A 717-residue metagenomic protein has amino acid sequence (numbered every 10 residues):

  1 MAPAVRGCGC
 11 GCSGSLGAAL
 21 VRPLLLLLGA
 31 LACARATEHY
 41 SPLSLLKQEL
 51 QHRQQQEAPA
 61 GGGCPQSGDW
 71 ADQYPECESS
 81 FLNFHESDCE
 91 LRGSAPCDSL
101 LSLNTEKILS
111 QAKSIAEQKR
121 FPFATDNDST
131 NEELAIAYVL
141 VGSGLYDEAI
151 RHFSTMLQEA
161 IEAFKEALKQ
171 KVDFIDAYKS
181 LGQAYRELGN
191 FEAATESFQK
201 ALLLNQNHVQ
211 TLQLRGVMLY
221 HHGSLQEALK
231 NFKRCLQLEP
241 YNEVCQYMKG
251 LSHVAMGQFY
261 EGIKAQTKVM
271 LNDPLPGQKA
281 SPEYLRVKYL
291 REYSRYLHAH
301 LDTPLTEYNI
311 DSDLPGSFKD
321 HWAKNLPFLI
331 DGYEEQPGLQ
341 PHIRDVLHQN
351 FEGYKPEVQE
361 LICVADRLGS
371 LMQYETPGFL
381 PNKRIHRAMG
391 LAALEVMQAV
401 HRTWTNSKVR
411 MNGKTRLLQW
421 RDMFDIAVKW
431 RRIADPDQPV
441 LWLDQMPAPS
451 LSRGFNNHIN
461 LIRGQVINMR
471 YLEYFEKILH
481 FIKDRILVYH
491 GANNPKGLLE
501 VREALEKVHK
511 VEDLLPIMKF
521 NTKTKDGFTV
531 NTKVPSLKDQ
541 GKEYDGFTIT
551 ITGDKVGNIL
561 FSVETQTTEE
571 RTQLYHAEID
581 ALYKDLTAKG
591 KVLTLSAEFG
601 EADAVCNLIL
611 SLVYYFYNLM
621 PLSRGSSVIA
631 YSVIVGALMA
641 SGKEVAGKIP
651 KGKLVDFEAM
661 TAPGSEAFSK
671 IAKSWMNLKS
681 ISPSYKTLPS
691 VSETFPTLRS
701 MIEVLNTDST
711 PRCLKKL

Functional and structural regions predicted by a protein language model:
W70, Y74, E78-L82, D88-G93 (+8 more regions): FIC/Doc superfamily catalytic core
I136-Y138, S143, T155, Q183 (+2 more regions): Residue-level recognition of tetratricopeptide repeat
E166-K169, Q199-L203, R234-Q237, K268-L271: Conserved structural position within tetratricopeptide repeats
E187-L188, H221-H222, A255, L290: Register position in tetratricopeptide repeats
